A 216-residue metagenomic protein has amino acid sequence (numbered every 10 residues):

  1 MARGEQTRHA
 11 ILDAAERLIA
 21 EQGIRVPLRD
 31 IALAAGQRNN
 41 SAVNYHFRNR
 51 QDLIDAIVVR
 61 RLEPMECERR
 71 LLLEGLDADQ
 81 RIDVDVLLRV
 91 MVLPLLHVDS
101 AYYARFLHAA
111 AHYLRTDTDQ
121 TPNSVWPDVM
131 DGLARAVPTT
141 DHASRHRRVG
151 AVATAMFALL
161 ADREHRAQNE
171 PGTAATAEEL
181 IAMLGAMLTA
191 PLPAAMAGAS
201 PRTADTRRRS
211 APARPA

Functional and structural regions predicted by a protein language model:
M1-Q6, M196-A216: N-terminal intrinsically disordered/low-complexity leader segments
R8-D13, F47-R70, E74: An amphipathic alpha-helix adjacent to DNA-recognition modules
L18-D52, A56: Helix-turn-helix
R69-A104: Hydrophobic alpha-helical connector segments
L72-L76, L114, R163-A167: Secondary-structure edge/capping motif, primarily at the C-terminal ends of alpha-helices and the immediately following
D85-V86, V90, N123-P127, H146-R147 (+2 more regions): Extended, composition-driven regions rather than compact fold-specific motifs
Y102-R105, L114-T139, H146-G150: Amphipathic alpha-helical packing segments from all-alpha helical-bundle domains
R105-H112, H142-H165, G172-M187: Hydrophobic alpha-helical segments that form the core of small-molecule binding pockets and/or dimer interfaces
